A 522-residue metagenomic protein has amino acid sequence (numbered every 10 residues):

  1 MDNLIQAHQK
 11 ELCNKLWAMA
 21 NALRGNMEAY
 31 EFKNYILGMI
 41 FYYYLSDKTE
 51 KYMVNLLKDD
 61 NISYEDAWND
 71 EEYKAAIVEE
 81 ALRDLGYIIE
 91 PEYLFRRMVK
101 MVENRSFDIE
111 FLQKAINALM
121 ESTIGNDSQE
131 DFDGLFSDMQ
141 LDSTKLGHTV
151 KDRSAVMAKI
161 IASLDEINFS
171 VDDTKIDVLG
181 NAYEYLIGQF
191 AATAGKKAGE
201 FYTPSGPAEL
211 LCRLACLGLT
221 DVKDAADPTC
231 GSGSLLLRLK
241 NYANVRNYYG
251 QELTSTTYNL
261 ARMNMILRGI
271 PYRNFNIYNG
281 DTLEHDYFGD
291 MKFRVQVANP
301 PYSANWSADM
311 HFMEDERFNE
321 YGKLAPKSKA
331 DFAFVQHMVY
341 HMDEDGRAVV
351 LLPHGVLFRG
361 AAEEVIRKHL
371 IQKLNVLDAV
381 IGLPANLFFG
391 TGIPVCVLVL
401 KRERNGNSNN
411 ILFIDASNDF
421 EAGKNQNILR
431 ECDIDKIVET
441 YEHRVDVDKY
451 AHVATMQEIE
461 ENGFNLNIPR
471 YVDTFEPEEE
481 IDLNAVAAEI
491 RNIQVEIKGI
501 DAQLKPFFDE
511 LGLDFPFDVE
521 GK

Functional and structural regions predicted by a protein language model:
M1-L210, A215, R273-T282, G382-N386 (+2 more regions): Non-catalytic, mostly N-terminal accessory regions of nucleic-acid modification and defense proteins
D2-N3, A7, D290-K522: A conserved structural/catalytic subdomain of Rossmann-like adenosyl-cofactor enzymes
A22, I167, Y185, Q189 (+11 more regions): Conserved, well-folded catalytic cores of nucleic-acid-processing and energy-transducing macromolecular machines
A191-A194, R246-N247, E421-G423: Short small-residue beta-strand/loop micro-motif enriched in glycine and branched aliphatics
K197-A298, S303-Y321, F332-A333, L352-G355 (+1 more regions): Conserved S-adenosyl-L-methionine
